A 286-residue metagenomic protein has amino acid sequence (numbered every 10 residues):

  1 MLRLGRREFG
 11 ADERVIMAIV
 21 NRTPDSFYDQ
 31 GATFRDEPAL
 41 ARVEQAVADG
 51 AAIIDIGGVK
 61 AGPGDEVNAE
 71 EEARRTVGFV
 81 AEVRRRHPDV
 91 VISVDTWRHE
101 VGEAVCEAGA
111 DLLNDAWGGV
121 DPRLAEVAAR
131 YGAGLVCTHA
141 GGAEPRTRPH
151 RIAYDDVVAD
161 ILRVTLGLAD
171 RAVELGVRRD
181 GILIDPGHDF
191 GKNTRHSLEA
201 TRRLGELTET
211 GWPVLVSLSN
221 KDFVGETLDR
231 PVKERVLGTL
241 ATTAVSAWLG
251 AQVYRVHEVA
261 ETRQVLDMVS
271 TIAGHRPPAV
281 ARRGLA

Functional and structural regions predicted by a protein language model:
L4, A11, S26-R42, A61-R85 (+6 more regions): Active-site-adjacent loop and "lid" segments of alpha/beta metabolic enzymes
A41-G57, G250: Catalytic domains of carbohydrate-active enzymes, especially glycoside hydrolases
R178-G181: Short acidic capping loops at alpha-helix termini that bridge into adjacent secondary structure
